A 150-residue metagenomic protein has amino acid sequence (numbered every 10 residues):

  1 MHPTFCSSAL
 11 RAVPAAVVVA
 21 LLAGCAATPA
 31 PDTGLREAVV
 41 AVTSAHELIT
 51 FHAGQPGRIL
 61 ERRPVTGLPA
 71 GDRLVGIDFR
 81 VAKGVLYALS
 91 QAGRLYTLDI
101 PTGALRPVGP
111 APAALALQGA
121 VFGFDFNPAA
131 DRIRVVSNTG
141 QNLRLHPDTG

Functional and structural regions predicted by a protein language model:
H2-P14: Bacterial N-terminal signal peptides that target proteins for export
L21-G24: C-terminal motif of bacterial Sec signal peptides marking the signal peptidase cleavage site
A26-G34, V75-K83, L115-A130: Structural signature of eukaryotic scaffold interfaces centered on beta-propeller domains
P31-G54: An edge-strand/N-cap motif at the start of beta-rich repeat modules
A38-V42, V85-A88, Y96, R132-V135: Conserved beta-propeller blade signature
A45-I49, G84, A92-L95, T139-N142: Loop/turn residues immediately N-terminal
A53-P56, D99-G103, H146-G150: Short loop/turn segments that connect beta-strands within beta-propeller blades
L60-P69, A104-L115: A short beta-strand motif characteristic of beta-propeller blades
